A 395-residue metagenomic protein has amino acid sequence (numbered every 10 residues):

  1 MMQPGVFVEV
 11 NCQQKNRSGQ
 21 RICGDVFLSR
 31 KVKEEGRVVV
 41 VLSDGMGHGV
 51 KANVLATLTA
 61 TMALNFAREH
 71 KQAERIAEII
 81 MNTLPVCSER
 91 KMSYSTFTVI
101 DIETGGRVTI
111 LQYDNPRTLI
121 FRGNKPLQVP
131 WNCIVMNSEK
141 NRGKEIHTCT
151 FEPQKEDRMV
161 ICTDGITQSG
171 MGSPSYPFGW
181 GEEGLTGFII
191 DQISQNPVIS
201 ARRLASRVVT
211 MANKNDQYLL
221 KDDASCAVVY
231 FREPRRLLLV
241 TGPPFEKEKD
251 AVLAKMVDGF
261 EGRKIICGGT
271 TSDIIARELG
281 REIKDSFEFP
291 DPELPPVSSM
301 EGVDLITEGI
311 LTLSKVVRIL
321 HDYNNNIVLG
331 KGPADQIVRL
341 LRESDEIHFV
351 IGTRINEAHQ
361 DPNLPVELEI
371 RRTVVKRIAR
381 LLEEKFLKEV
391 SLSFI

Functional and structural regions predicted by a protein language model:
M1-C23: Regulatory cytosolic signal-relay segments
Q20-E35, W131-G172: Acidic loop->beta-strand submotif enriched in PP2C/PPM serine/threonine phosphatases
V26-M81, V160, M171-G187: Primarily the active-site beta-strand->alpha-helix module of PP2C/PPM metal-dependent phosphatases, and frequently
G36-H48, Q112-Y113, F151-S175, V229 (+2 more regions): Conserved beta-strand-loop-short alpha-helix elements that form and flank the Mn2+/Mg2+-coordinating active site
L55-N124, I146, I199-V229: Catalytic core of PPM/PP2C metal-dependent serine/threonine phosphatase domains
I100, G105-I110, N115-I120, L127-R158 (+1 more regions): His/Asp/Glu-rich metal-coordinating catalytic cores of metallo-dependent phosphodiesterases/hydrolases acting on
R107, G259-K264: Short active-site oxyanion
T167-K255, G259-E261, R281-I395: C-terminal catalytic subdomain
